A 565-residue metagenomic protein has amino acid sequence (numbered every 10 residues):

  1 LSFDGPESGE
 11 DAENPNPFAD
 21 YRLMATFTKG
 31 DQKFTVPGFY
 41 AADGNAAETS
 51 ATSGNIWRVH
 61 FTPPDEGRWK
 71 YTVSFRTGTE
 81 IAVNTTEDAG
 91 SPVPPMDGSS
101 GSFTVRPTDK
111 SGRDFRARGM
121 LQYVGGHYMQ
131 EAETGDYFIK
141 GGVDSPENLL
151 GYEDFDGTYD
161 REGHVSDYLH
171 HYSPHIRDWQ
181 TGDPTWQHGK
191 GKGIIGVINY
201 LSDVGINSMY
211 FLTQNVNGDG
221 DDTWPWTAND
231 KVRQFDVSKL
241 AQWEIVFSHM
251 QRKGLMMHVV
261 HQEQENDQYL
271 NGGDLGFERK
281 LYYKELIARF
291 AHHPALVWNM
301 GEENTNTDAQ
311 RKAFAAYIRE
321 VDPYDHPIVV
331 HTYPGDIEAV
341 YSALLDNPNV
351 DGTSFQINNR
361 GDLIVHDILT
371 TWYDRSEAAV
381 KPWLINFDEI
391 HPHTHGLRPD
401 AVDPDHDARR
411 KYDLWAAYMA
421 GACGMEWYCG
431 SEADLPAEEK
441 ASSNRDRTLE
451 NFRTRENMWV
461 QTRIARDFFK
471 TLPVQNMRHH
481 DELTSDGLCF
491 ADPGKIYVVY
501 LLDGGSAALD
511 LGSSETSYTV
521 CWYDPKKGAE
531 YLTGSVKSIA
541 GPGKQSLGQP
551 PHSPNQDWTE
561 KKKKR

Functional and structural regions predicted by a protein language model:
L1-P17: Insoluble glucan recognition modules
G9-E10, P382-I385, P392-G396, H406-S535 (+2 more regions): Aromatic- and carboxylate-lined catalytic core of secreted/periplasmic carbohydrate-active enzymes
A12-A19, L23-M24, V36-V105: Ligand-binding face of N-terminal immunoglobulin V-set domains in extracellular IgSF glycoproteins
D20-R22, G78-E80, G90, M96-S100 (+3 more regions): Active-site mouth of glycoside hydrolases
T26-K33, D43, Y523-G528: Change "in extracellular beta-sheet-rich domains … of secreted and cell-surface proteins" to "in beta-sheet-rich domains
P37, G141-G142, G534: Short linear motifs in exposed loops
D43-T52, K537-G543, H552: Short proline/glycine- and polar residue-rich coil/turn motifs
L281, A295, G301-D434, E439-R453: Extracellular glycoside hydrolase catalytic/binding regions
